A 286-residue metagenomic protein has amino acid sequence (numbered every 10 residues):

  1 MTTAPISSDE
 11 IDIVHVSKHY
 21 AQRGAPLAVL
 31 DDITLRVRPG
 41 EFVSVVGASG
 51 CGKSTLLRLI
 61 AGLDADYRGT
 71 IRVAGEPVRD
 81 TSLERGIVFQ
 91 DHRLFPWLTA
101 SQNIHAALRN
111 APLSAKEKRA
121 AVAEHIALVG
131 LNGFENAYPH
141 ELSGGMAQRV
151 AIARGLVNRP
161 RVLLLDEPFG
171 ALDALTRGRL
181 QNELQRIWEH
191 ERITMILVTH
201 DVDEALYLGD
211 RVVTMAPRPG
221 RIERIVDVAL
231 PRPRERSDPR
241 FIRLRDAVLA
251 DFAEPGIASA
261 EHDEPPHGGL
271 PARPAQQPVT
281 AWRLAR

Functional and structural regions predicted by a protein language model:
V46-A48: The feature captures the beta-strand-to-loop junction immediately N-terminal to the Walker
A61: Helix-to-loop junction immediately C-terminal to a conserved catalytic motif
R68-T81: Conserved ABC transporter NBD signature motif
V88, I152: Hydrophobic anchor residue at the start of the ABC signature
L98-A106: Short coil-to-helix segment of the ABC ATPase nucleotide-binding domain corresponding to the Q-loop/switch region
K116-F134, R186: Conserved ABC ATPase "signature" region
A137-H140, N158: Conserved signature/switch motifs of ABC ATPase nucleotide-binding domains
